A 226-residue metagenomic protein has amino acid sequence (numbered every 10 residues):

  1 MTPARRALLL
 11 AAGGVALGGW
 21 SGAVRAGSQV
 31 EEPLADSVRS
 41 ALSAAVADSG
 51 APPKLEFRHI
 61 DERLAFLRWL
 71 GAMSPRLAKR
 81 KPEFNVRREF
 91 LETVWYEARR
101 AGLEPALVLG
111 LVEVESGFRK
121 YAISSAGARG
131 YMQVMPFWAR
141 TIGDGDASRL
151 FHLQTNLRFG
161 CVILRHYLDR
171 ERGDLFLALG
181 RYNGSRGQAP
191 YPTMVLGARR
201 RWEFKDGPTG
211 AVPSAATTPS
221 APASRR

Functional and structural regions predicted by a protein language model:
M1-V15: N-terminal secretory signal peptides and thylakoid transit peptides that target proteins across membranes
G27-Q29: Boundary of Sec targeting at the N-terminus
E32-P33: Extreme N-terminal leader/anchor segments
S49-R226: Catalytic glycan-binding domains that act on GlcNAc-containing polysaccharides
